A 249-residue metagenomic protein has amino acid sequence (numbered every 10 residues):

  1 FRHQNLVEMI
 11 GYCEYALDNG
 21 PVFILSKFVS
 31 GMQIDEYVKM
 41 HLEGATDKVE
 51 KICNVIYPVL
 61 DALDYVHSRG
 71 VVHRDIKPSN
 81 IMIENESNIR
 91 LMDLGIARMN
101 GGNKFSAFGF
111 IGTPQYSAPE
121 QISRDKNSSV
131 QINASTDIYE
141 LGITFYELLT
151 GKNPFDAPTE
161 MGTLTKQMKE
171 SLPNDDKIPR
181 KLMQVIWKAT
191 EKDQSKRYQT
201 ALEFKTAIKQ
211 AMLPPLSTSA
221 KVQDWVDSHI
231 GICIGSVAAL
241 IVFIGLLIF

Functional and structural regions predicted by a protein language model:
E8-V22: Short beta-strand micro-motifs within the conserved protein kinase catalytic domain, predominantly in the N-lobe
N19-Q33: Conserved short submotifs of the Hanks-type protein kinase catalytic core that shape the nucleotide-binding pocket
I34-T46: AlphaC helix of the protein kinase catalytic domain
V55-I56: Activation segment signature within eukaryotic-like protein kinase domains
D61-V71: Protein kinase catalytic-loop region centered on the HRD/HxD motif
R197: Conserved HRD-motif arginine in the catalytic loop of eukaryotic-like protein kinases
